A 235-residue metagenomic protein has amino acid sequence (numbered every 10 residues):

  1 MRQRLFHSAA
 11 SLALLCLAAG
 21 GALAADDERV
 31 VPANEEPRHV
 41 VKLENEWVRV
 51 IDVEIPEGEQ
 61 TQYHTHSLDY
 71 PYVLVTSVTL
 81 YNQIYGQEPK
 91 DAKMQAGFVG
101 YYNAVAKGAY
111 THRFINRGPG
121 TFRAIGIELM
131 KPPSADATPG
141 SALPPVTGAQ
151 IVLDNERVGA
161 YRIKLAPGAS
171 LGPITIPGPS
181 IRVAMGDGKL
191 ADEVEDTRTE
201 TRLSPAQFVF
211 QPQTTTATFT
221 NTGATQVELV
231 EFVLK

Functional and structural regions predicted by a protein language model:
M1-L12: Bacterial N-terminal signal peptides that target proteins for export
A22-A25: Boundary at the C-terminal end of the N-terminal hydrophobic targeting segment
P37-Q62, H66-Y72, P144-R182, E231-F232: A short glycine-rich, His/Asp/Glu-containing loop-to-beta-strand
E44, G86-A106, D196-T214: Short acidic-glycine-tyrosine-enriched beta hairpin
T61-Y63, Y81-N82, Y102, G108-R117 (+3 more regions): Short beta-strand His + acidic residue motifs that chelate non-heme Fe in jelly-roll/DSBH and cupin folds
S67-G86, I176-D196: Glycine- and acidic-residue-biased ligand/ion/polar-headgroup-sensing regions
V105, R113-A166: Surface-exposed beta-loop interaction hotspot
A106-M130, G178, D187, P212-K235: Ligand-binding loop in jelly-roll beta-barrel domains
